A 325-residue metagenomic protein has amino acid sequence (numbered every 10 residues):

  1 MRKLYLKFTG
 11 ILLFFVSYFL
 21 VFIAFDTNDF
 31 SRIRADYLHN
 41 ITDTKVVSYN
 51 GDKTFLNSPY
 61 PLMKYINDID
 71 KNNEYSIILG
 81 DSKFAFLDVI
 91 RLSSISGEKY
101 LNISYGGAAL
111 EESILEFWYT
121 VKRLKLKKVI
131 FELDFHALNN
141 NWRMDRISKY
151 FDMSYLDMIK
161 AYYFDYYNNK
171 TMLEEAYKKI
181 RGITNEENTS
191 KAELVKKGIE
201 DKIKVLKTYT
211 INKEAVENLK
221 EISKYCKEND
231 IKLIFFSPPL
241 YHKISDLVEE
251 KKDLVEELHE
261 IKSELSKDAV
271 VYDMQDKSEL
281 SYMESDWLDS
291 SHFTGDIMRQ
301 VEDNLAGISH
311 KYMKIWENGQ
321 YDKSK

Functional and structural regions predicted by a protein language model:
M1-N73, E317-K325: N-terminal secretory targeting modules
D70-M158: Membrane-embedded segments
G80, E132-H136, L194-K197, F236-Y241 (+1 more regions): Short loop/turn segments at strand-loop or loop-helix junctions that form parts of catalytic or ligand-binding pockets
S93, C226, K262-S266: A generic structural signal for well-ordered alpha-helical segments
S113-L115, N212-K220, K251-K262: Well-ordered, non-membrane alpha-helical segments in soluble/globular domains
K128-F135, W142-N229, I315-K325: Secreted/periplasmic serine-hydrolase-like ester/acetyl group-modifying domain
S223-E249: Active-site segments of SGNH/GDSL-like serine hydrolases that catalyze O-acetyl group transfer/hydrolysis on lipids
H259-K325: C-terminal regions of proteins
